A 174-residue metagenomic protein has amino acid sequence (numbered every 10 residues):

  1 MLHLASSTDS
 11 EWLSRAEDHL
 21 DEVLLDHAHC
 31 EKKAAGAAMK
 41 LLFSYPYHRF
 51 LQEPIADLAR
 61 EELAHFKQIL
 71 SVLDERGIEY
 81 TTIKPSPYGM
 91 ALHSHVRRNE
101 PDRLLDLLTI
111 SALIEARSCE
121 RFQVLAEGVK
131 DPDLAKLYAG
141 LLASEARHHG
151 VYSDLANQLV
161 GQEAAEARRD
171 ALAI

Functional and structural regions predicted by a protein language model:
M1-I174: Non-heme di-metal
